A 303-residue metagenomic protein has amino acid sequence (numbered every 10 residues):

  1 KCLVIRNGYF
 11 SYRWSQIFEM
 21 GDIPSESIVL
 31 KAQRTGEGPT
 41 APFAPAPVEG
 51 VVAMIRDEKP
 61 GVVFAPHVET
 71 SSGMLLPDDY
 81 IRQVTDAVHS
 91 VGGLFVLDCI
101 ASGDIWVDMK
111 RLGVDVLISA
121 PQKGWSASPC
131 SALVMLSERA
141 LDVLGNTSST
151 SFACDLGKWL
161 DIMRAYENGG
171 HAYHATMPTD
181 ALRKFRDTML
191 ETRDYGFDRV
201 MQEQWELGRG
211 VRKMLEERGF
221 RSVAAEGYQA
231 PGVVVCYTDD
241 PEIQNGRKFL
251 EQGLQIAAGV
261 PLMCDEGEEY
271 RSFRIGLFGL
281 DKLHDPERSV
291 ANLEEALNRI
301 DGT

Functional and structural regions predicted by a protein language model:
K1-G61: PLP-dependent aminotransferase-like
V4, S27-I28, F64-A65, F95-C99 (+2 more regions): General beta-strand structural signal in soluble alpha/beta enzymes
G36-G103, V116: Active-site phosphate-binding strand-loop segment of PLP-dependent enzymes
K110-Q122, A132: Conserved active-site segment immediately N-terminal to the catalytic lysine that forms the internal aldimine
Q122-K213, E217, D281: Active-site C-terminal subdomain of aminotransferase-like
E216-R288: Conserved C-terminal alpha-helix-loop-beta "cap" of PLP-dependent enzymes that closes/shapes the active-site mouth
M263, G279, L297-T303: Non-catalytic terminal extensions of PLP-dependent enzymes
